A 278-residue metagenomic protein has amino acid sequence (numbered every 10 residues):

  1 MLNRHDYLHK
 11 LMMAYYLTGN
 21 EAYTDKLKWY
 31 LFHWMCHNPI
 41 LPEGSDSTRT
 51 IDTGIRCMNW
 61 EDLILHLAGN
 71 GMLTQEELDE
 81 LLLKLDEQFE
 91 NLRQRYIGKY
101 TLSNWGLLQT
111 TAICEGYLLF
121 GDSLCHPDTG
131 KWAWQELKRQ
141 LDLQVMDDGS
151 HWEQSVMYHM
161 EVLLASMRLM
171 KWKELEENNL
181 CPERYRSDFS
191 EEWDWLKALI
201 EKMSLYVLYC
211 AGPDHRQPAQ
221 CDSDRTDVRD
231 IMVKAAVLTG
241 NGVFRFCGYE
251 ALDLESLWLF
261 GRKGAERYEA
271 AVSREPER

Functional and structural regions predicted by a protein language model:
M1-E201: Aromatic-lined, polymer-binding surfaces characteristic of secreted/periplasmic polysaccharide-degrading enzymes
S150, M157-R278: Carbohydrate-active enzyme catalytic cores, enriched for enzymes that act on polyanionic acidic polysaccharides
